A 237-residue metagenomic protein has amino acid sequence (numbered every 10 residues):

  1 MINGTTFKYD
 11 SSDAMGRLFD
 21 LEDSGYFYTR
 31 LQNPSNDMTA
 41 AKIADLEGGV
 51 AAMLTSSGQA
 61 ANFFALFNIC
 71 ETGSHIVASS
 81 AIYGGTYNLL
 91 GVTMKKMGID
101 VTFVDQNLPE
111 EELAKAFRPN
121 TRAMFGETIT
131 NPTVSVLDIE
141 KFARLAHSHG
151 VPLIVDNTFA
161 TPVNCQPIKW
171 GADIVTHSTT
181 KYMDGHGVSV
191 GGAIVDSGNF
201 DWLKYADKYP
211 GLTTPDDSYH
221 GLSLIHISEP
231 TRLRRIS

Functional and structural regions predicted by a protein language model:
M1, R17-E22, E47-G48, C70 (+2 more regions): Short, mixed-charge, low-aromatic patches
M1-I2, I194: Short conserved active-site loop signatures built around small residues
I2-Y9: C-terminal substrate-binding/catalytic lobe of Rossmann-fold NAD(P)-dependent oxidoreductases
N3, A14-M15, S24-F27, T130 (+1 more regions): Glycine-rich, flexible loop/turn motifs
Y9-F63, G85-M94: Conserved N-terminal alpha-helix of the aminotransferase class I/II PLP-enzyme fold
M53-S228, R232-S237: Conserved PLP-enzyme active-site core in the AAT-like
